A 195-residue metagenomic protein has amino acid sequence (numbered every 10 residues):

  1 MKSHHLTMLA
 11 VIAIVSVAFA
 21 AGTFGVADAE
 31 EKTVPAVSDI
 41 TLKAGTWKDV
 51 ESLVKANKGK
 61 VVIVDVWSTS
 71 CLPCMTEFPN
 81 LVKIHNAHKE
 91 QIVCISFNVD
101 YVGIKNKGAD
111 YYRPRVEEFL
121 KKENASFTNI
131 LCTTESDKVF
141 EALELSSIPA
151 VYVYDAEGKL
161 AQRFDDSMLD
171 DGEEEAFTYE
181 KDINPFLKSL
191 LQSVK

Functional and structural regions predicted by a protein language model:
M1-A44, K159-R163, K195: N-terminal targeting signals for export/organelle localization
D39-V62, N86-A87: A short beta-strand-turn-helix
A44-G45, T128-C132: Short acidic-hydrophobic, aromatic-tinged amphipathic segments that line or gate anion-handling sites
K60-V62, V66-S70, E77, Y101 (+1 more regions): Short pre-active-site segment immediately N-terminal to redox-active cysteine/selenocysteine motifs in thiol-based
T76-E123, C132-E141: Structural microenvironment flanking redox-active thiols in thiol-disulfide oxidoreductases
S126-T128, L143-Y152: Structural micro-motif
V153-K195: Thiol-/selenol-based redox modules, centered on thioredoxin-like and closely related oxidoreductase domains
